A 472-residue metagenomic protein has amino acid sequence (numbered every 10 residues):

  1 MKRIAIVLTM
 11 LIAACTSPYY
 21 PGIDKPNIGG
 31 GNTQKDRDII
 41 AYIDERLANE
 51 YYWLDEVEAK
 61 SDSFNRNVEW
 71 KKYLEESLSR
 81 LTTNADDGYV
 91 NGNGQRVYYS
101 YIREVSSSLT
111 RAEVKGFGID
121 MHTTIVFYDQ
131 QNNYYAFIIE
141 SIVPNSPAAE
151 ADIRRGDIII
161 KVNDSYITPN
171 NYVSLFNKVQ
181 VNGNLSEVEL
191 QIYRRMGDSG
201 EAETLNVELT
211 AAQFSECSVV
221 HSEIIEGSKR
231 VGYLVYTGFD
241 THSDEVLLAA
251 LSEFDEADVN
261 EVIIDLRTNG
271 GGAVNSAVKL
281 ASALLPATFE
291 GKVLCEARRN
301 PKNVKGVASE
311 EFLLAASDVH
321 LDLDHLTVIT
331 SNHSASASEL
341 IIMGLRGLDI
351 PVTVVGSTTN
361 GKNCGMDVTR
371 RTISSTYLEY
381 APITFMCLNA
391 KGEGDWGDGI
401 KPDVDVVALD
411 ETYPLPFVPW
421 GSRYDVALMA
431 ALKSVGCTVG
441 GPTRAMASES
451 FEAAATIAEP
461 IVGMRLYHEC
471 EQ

Functional and structural regions predicted by a protein language model:
M1-T9: Sec-dependent signal peptide recognition, specifically the positively charged N-region followed immediately by
V7, P21-G22, A316: Composition-driven detection of intrinsically disordered, low-complexity segments
L11-A14: C-terminal motif of bacterial Sec signal peptides marking the signal peptidase cleavage site
T16-E261, S450-Q472: Flexible, low-complexity junctional segments that flank or bridge functional domains
Q213, T268-G270: Active-site-proximal loop/turn and secondary-structure-junction residues that shape catalytic pockets, frequently
G232-L234, G238, H242-A249, E253-E261 (+1 more regions): C-terminal "post-core" interaction segments
